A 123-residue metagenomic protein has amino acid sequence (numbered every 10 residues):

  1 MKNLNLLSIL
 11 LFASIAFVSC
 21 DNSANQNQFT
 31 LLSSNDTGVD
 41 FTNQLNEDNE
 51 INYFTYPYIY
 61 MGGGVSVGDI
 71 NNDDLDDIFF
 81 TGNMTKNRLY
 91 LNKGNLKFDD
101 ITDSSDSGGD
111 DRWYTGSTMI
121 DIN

Functional and structural regions predicted by a protein language model:
M1, C20-N123: Acidic, glycine/proline-rich Ca2+-coordinating loop motifs
M1-S8: Bacterial N-terminal signal peptides that target proteins for export
S8-A16: Bacterial N-terminal signal peptides
